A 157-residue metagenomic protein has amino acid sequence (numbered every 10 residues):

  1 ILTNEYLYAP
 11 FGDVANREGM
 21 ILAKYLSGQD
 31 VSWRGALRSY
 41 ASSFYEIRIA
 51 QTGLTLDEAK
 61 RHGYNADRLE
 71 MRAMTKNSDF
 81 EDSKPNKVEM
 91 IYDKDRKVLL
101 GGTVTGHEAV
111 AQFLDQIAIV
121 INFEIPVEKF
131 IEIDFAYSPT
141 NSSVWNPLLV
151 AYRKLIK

Functional and structural regions predicted by a protein language model:
I1-T55, N141-K157: A conserved FAD-binding loop/helix module that cradles the flavin
E46-T52, R61-K157: Flexible, glycine-rich terminal cap/loop adjacent to redox cofactors in electron-transfer oxidoreductases
